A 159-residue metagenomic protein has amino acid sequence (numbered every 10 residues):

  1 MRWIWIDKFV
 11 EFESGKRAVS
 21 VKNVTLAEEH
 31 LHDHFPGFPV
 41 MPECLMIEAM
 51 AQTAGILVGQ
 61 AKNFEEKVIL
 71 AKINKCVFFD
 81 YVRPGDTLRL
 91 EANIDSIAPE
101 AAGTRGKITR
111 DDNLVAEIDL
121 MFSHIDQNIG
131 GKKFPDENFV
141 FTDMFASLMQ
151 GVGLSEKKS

Functional and structural regions predicted by a protein language model:
M1-M41, K158-S159: Catalytic strand-loop segment that frames the active site of acyl-thioester-processing enzymes
W3-W5, L88, A102: Hydrophobic core residues within well-ordered beta-strands of beta-rich domains
I6, L70-I73, G103, V115-E117: Hydrophobic residues on conserved beta-strands that form the core of alpha/beta folds
D7-V10, N74, F79, N93-D95 (+1 more regions): Conserved positions in beta-strands of structured domains
F9, M50, D112: A residue-level signal for conserved active-site and pocket-lining positions in enzyme catalytic cores
S14-G15, P84, N93-S159: HotDog/MaoC-like acyl-thioester-processing domains
F35-P42, M46-G55, L70: Compact, glycine-rich, soluble single-domain proteins
A54-R89, S123-I125: Hydrophobic beta-strand-centered segment that forms part of the acyl-chain substrate-binding groove
